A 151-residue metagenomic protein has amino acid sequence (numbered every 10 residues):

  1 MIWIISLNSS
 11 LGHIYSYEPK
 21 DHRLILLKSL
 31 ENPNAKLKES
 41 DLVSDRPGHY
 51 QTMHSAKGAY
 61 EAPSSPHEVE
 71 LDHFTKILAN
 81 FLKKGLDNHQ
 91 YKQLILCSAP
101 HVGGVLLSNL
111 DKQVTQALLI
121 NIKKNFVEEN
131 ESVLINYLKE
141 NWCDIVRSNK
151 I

Functional and structural regions predicted by a protein language model:
M1-I151: Terminal alpha-helical anchor/extension segments at protein ends
